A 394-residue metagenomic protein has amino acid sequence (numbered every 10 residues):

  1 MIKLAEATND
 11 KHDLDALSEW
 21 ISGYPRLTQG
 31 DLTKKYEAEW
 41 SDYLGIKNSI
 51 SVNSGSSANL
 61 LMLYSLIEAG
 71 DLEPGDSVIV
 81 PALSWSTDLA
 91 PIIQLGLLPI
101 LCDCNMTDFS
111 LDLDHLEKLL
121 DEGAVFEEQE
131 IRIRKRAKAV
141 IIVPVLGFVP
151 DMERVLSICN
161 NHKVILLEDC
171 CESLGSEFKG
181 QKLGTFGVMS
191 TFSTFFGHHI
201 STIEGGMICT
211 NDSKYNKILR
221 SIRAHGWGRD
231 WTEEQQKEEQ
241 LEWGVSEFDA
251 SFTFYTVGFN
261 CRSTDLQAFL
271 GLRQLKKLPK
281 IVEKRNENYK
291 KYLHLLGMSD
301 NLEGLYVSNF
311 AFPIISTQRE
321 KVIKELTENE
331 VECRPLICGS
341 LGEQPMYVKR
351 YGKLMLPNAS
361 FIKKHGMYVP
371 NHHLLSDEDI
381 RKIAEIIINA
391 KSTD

Functional and structural regions predicted by a protein language model:
M1-R26, D31, Y255, P370: N-terminal "arm"/small-domain region of PLP-dependent enzymes with the aminotransferase-like
D31-S77, P91-I93, L101-D103, E128-I131: Phosphate-binding glycine-rich loop
L63-E122, F126, L326: Conserved PLP-anchoring active-site segment centered on the Schiff-base-forming lysine
T107-T202, M207-K217: Active-site phosphate-binding strand-loop segment of PLP-dependent enzymes
S173, K179-G187, S246-T253, I337-K382: Active-site-adjacent capping/gating segments
S173-K179, F186-F310, G342: Active-site region of PLP-dependent enzymes
H225-L241, K291, K321-M355, F361-M367 (+1 more regions): Conserved PLP cofactor-binding pocket of PLP-dependent enzymes
